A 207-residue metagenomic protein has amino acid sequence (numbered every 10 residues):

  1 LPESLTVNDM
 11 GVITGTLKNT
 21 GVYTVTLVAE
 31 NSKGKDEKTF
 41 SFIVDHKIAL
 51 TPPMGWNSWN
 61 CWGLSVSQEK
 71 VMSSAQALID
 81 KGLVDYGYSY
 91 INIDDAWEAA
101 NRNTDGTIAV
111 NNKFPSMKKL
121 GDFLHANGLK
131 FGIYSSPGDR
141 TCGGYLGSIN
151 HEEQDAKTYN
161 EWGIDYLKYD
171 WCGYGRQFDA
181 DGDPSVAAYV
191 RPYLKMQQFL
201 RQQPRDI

Functional and structural regions predicted by a protein language model:
L1-E3, S32: Change "in extracellular beta-sheet-rich domains … of secreted and cell-surface proteins" to "in beta-sheet-rich domains
E3-K18: Strand-loop-strand motifs at the edges of beta-sheets in extracellular beta-sandwich domains
G21-K33: A short beta-strand micro-motif common to beta-rich folds, especially ectodomain repeats
G34-H46: C-terminal edge beta-strand
I43-Q68: An acidic-aromatic substrate-binding cleft motif
N60, S74-G182: Aromatic-lined carbohydrate-binding/catalytic grooves of carbohydrate-active enzymes
V66-M72, G144, S148, Y189: Phosphate/oxyanion-binding active-site loops and adjacent basic polyanion-contact surfaces
G121-H125, A187-I207: Active-site-proximal helices and loops of the catalytic beta/alpha 8
